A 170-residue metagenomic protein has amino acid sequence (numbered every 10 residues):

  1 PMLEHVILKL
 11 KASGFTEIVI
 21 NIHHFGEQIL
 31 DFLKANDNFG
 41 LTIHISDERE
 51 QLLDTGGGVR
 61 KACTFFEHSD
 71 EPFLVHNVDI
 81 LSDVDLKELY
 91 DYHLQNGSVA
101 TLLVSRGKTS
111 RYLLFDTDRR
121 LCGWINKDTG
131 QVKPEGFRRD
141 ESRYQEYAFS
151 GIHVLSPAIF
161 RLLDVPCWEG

Functional and structural regions predicted by a protein language model:
P1-N77, E88: Conserved N-terminal catalytic core of the sugar/cofactor nucleotidyltransferase
T42-H44, V99, R120: Conserved beta-strand segments of alpha/beta enzyme cores
E71-L74, L81, L86-L94, G107-K108 (+1 more regions): Catalytic-core segments of class I nucleotidyltransferases/pyrophosphorylases that form NMP-activated intermediates
N96-R106: A short, conserved acidic/glycine-rich loop-to-beta-strand motif that forms the donor nucleotide-sugar/metal
S110-Y112: Glycine-rich phosphate-binding loop of ATP-grasp-fold ATP-dependent ligases
L114-D116: Short beta-strand-to-turn element immediately C-terminal to the catalytic PLP-Schiff-base lysine in fold type I
